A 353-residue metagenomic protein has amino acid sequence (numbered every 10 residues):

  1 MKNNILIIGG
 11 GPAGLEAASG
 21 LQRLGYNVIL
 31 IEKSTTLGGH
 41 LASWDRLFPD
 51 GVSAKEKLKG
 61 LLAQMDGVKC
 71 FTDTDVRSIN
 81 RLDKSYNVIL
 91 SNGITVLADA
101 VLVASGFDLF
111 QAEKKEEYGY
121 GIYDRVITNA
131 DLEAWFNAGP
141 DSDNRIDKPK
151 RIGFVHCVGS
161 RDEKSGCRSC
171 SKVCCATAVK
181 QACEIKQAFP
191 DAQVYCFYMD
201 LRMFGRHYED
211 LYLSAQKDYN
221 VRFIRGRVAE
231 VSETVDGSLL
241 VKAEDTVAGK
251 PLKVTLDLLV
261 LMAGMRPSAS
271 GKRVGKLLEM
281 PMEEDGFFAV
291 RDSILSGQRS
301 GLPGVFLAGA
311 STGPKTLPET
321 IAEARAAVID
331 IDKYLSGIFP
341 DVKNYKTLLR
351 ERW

Functional and structural regions predicted by a protein language model:
M1-W353: Residues forming the flavin
